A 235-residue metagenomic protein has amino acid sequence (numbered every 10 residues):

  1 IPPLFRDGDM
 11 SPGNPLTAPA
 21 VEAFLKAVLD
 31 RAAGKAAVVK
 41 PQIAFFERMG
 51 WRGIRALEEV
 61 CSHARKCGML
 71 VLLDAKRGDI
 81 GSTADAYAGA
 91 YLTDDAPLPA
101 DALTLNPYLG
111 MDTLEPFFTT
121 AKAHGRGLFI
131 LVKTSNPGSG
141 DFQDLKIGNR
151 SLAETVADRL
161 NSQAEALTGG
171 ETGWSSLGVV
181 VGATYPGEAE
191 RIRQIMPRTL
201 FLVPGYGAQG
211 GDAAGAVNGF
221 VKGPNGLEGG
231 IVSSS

Functional and structural regions predicted by a protein language model:
I1, V39-P41, V71-L73, D101-L105 (+4 more regions): Hydrophobic faces of well-ordered beta-strands that scaffold small-molecule active sites in alpha/beta enzyme cores
I1-P2, A44-F46, K76-I80, N106-Y108 (+3 more regions): Active-site beta-loop-alpha junctions enriched in small/polar residues
I1-P41, F46-E59, H63-L70: Conserved N-terminal beta1-alpha1 strand-loop-helix module at the mouth
P12, A75-G178: Conserved anion-binding
F24, V28, A56-V60, Y87 (+7 more regions): A general structural detector for well-ordered alpha-helical segments in enzyme core domains, enriched
L29-K35, C61-K66, F118-H124, R193-M196 (+1 more regions): Acidic (Asp/Glu)-rich catalytic clusters
R48-H63, I80-D85, L109-K122, T184-R193 (+1 more regions): Active-site-adjacent beta->alpha loops and helix N-cap segments on the catalytic face of soluble alpha/beta enzymes
V179, A183-I231: A C-terminal functional module that forms or caps the active site or interfaces directly with catalytic machinery
